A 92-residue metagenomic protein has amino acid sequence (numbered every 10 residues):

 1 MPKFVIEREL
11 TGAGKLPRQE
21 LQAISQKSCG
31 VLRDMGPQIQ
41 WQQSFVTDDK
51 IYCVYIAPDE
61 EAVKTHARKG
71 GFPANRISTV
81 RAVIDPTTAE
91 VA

Functional and structural regions predicted by a protein language model:
M1-R33, Q40, D48-K50, V83-A92: Short S/T/G/P-rich N-terminal loop/turn motif that feeds into the first structured element of a domain
P2, R8, Q43, K64 (+1 more regions): Short, functionally important structural connectors and interaction interfaces within domains
T11, C53, A67: Short, flexible active-site loop motifs that bind/organize anionic cofactors or intermediates
P37-Q43, R76: A short linear hydrophobic-aromatic micro-motif
W41-A57, E61-V63: Amphipathic, hydrophobic secondary-structure cores in small proteins
I56-V83: An amphipathic, aromatic/His-enriched active-site/gating alpha helix that lines ligand/cofactor pockets
